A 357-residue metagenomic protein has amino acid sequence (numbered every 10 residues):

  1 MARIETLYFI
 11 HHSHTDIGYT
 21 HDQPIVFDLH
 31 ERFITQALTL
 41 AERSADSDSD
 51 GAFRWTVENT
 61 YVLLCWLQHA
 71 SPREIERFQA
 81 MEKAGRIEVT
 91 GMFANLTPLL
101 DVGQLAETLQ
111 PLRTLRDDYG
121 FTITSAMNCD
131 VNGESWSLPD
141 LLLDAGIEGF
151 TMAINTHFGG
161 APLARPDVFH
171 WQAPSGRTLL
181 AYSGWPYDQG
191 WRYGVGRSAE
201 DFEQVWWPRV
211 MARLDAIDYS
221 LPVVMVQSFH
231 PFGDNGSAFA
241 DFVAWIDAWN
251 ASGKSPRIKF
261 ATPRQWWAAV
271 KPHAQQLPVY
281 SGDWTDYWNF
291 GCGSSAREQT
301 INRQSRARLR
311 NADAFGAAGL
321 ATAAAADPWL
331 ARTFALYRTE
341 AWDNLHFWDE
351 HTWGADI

Functional and structural regions predicted by a protein language model:
M1-I357: Catalytic-domain carbohydrate-binding cleft regions of carbohydrate-active enzymes
